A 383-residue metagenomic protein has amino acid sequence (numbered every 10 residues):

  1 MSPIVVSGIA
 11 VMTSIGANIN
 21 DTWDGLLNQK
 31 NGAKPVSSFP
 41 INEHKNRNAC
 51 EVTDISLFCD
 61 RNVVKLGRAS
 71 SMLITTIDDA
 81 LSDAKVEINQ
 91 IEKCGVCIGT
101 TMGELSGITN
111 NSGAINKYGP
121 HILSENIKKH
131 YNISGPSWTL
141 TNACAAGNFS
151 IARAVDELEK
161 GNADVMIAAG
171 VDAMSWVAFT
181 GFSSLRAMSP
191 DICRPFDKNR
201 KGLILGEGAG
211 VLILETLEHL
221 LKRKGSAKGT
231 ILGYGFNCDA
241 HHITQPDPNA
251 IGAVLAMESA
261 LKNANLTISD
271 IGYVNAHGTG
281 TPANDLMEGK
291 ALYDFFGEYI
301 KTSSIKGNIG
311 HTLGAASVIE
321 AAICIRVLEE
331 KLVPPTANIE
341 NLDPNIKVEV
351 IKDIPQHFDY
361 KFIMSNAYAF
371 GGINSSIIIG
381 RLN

Functional and structural regions predicted by a protein language model:
M1-S7, K361-F362, N374, R381: Extreme N-terminal starter segment of soluble prokaryotic enzymes
P3-S7, G25-P35, E43-K45, M188 (+2 more regions): Condensing-enzyme catalytic core mediating Claisen C-C bond formation in acyl metabolism
G8, L26, I77, V96 (+10 more regions): Conserved small-residue
S14, T101, T279-T281, N308-G314 (+1 more regions): Glycine-rich phosphate/pyrophosphate-binding beta-alpha loops
I15, N20-I98, A256, A260-I268: Conserved active-site "lid/cap" helical segment
V36-T75, T101-T109, G113-R153, N162 (+2 more regions): Conserved catalytic cysteine-centered active-site region of acyl-thioester-dependent Claisen-condensing enzymes
I74-D83, Y131, W138-G170, L205-G225 (+2 more regions): Active-site-proximal alpha-helical scaffold in enzymes
N162-S184, S189-R200, Y234-P248, A276-D285 (+1 more regions): Acyl-CoA/ACP chain-elongation machinery
